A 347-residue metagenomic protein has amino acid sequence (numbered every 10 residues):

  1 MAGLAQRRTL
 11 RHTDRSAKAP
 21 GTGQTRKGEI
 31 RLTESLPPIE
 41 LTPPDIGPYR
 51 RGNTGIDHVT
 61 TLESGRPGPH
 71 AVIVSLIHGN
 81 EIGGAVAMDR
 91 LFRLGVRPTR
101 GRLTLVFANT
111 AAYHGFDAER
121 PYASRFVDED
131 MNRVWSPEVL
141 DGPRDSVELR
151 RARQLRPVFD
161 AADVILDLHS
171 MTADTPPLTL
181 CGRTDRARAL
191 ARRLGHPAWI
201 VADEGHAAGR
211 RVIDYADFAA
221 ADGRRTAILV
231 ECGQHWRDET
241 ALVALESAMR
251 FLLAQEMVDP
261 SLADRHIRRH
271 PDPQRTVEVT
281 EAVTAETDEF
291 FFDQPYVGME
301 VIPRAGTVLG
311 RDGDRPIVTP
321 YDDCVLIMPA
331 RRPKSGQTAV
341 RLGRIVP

Functional and structural regions predicted by a protein language model:
G3-P347: Structured catalytic-domain cores with a bias toward divalent-metal coordination
